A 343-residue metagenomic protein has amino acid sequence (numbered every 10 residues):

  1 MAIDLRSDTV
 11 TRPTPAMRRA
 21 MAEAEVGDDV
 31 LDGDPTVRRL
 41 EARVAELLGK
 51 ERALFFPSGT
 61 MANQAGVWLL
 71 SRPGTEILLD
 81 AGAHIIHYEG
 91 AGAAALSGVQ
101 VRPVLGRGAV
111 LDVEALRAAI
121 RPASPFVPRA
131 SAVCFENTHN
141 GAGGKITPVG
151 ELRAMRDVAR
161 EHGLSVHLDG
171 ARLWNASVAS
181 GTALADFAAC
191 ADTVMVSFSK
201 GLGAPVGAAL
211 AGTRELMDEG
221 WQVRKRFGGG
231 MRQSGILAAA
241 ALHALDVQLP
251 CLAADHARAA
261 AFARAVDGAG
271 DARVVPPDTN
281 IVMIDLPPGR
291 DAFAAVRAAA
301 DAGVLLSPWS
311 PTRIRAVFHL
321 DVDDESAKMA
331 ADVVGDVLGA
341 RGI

Functional and structural regions predicted by a protein language model:
M1-P287, F293-A302, L306-V322, M329-I343: Conserved PLP-enzyme active-site core in the AAT-like
